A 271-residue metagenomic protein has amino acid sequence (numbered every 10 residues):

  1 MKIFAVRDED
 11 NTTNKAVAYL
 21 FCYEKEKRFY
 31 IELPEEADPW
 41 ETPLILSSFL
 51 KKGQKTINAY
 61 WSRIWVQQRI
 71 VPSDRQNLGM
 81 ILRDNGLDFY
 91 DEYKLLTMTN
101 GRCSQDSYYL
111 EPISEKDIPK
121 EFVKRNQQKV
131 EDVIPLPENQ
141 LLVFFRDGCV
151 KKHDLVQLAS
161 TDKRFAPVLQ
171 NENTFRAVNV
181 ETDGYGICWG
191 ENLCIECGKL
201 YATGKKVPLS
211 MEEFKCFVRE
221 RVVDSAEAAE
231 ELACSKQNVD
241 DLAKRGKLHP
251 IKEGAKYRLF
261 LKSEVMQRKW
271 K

Functional and structural regions predicted by a protein language model:
M1-E121: Broad phosphate/nucleotide-binding scaffolds in NTP-utilizing and phosphate-metabolizing enzymes
K27-L33, S160-L169: A short, polar/charged loop-to-alpha-helix boundary motif
E35-S47, F165-G184: Short, solvent-exposed cationic patches
S114-P167: DNA-contacting interfaces and partner/effector-binding or oligomerization modules in DNA-centric proteins
C194-E213, E264-K271: A short, Lys/Arg-enriched interface patch at domain edges and termini
F214-K236: Polyanion-binding surface elements
V239-D240: Helix-turn-helix DNA-binding helix
R245, H249-K271: Short helix-start
